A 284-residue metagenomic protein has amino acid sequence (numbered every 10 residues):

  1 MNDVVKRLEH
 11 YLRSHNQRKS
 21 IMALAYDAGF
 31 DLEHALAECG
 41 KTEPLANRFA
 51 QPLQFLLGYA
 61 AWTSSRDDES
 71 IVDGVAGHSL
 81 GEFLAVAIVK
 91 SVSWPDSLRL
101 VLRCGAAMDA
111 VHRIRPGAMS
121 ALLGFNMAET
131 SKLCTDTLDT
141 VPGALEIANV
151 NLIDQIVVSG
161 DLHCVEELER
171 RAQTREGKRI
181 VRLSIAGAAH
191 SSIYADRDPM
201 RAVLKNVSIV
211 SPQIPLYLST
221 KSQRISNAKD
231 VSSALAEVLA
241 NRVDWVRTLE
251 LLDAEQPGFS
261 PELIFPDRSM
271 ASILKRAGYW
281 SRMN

Functional and structural regions predicted by a protein language model:
M1-A76, V158: Helix-rich "cap/lid" substructures immediately adjacent to catalytic or cofactor-binding pockets
D3, D31, A128, H163-C164 (+1 more regions): Short alpha-helical
V4-K6, L168, A228, A271-K275: Short glycine-/acidic-enriched loop or helix-start segments at secondary-structure transitions that form or flank
H10-Y11, D136-T137, Q173-R175, A271-W280: Short, solvent-exposed amphipathic alpha-helical segments in soluble enzyme and RNA/protein-processing domains
Y26-A28, V89-L239: Alpha/beta catalytic cores of group-transfer enzymes, especially the acyltransferase/condensing modules of polyketide
A50, L57-V75, D230, E237-N284: Flexible, low-complexity segments
Q51-A121: Gly/Ser-rich oxyanion-binding loop with an adjacent helix/lid that shapes the negatively charged ligand pocket
L80, D161, I264-D267: Glycine-rich beta-strand-to-loop/alpha-helix junction loops that act as flexible
